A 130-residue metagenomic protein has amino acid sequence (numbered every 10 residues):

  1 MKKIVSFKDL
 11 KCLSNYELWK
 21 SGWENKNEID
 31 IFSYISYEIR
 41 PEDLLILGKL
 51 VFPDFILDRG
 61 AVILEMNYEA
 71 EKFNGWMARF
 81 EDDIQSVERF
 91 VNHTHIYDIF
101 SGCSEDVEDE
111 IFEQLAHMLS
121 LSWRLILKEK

Functional and structural regions predicted by a protein language model:
M1-K72: Long, contiguous N-terminal structural blocks used for assembly/anchoring
P41-E42, F73-W76, L115-L119: A short linear-motif detector with a strong N-terminal bias
I56-D106: An N-terminal amphipathic alpha-helical segment
C103-E129: Short, hydrophobic/π-rich interface segment
